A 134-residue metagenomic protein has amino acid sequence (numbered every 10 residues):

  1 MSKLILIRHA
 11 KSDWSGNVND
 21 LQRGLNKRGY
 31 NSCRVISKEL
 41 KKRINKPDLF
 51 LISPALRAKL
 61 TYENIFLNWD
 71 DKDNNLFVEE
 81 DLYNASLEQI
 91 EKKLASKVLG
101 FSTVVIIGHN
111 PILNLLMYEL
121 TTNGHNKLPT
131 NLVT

Functional and structural regions predicted by a protein language model:
S2-D81, A85, L113, L132: Active-site-proximal alpha-helix that buttresses catalytic centers in soluble enzyme cores
R23-G24, L67-W69, A95, T121-H125: Glycine-rich, phosphate-binding/catalytic loops in enzymes
R43-K46, S96-S102: Glycine-rich phosphate-binding loop signature in dinucleotide/nucleotide-binding domains
Y62-E63, L87-E91, L116-E119: Short, conserved acidic/polar surface loops in the N-terminal third of protein domains
D81-L99: Short phosphate-binding loop-to-helix
F101-L120: A glycine-rich beta-strand to alpha-helix segment that forms a phosphate/ribose-binding loop at ligand/cofactor sites
G124-T134: Domain-level recognition of soluble alpha/beta enzyme cores, biased toward histidine phosphatases/phosphomutases
